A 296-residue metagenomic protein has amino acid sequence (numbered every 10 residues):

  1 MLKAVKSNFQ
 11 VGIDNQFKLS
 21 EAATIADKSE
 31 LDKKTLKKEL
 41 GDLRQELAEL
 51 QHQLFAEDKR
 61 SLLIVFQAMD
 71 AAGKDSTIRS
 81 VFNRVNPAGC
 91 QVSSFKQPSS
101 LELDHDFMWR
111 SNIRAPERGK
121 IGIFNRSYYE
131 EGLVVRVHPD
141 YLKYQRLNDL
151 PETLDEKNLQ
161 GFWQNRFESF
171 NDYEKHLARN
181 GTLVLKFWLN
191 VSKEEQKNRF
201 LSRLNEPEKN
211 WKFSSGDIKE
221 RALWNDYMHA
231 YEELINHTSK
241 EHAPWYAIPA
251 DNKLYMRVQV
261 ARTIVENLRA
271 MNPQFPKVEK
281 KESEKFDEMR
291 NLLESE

Functional and structural regions predicted by a protein language model:
M1-R44: Charged, amphipathic alpha-helical linker segments immediately N-terminal to NTP-binding catalytic cores
E30-E39, A88-L159: Conserved nucleotide-sensing/catalytic segment adjacent to the nucleotide-binding pocket in NTP-handling enzymes
E46-F55: Pre-Walker A adenine-sensing motif
R60-S61, G119-I121, G181-L185: Loop/turn-to-beta-strand initiation segments
F66-F82: Glycine-rich phosphate-binding P-loop
P98-L101, S127-E131, P139, N190-K197 (+2 more regions): Conserved nucleotide-binding/hydrolysis micro-motifs of P-loop NTPases
R136-F167, H176-H229, P276-S283: A glycine- and Lys/Arg-enriched "phosphate-lid" helix/loop adjacent to the NTP-binding pocket of small-molecule kinases
L223, Y227-E232, N236-E296: NTP-dependent small-molecule kinase module
